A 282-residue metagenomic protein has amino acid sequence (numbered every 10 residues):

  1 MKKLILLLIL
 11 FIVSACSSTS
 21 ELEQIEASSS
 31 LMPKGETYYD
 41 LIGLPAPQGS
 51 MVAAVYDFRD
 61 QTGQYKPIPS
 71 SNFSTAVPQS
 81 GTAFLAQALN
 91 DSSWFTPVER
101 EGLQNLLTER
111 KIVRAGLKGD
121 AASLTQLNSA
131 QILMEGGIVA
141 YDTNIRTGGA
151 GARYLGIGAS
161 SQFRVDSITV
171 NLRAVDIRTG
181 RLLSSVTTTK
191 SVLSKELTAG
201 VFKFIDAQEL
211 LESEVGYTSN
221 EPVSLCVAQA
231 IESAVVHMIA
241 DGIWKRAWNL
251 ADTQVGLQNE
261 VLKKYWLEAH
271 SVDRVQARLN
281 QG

Functional and structural regions predicted by a protein language model:
M1-L4: Positively charged n-region of N-terminal signal peptides that target proteins for export
L6-L8: Sec-dependent N-terminal signal peptides
I12-A15: C-terminal motif of bacterial Sec signal peptides marking the signal peptidase cleavage site
S17-G49, Q162-G282: C-terminal/domain-edge helix-coil "capping" segments
G49-V52, Y56-N144, S167-S184, R274 (+1 more regions): N-terminal segment of the mature soluble domain
A121-A122, G156-S160: Extracellular loop and loop/strand-boundary signature of outer-membrane beta-barrel proteins
T147-A152, T198-V201: Outer-membrane beta-barrel translocator domains and adjoining extracellular loop/strand segments of Gram-negative
A152-G158, E209: Flexible, solvent-exposed loop segments that connect beta-strands
